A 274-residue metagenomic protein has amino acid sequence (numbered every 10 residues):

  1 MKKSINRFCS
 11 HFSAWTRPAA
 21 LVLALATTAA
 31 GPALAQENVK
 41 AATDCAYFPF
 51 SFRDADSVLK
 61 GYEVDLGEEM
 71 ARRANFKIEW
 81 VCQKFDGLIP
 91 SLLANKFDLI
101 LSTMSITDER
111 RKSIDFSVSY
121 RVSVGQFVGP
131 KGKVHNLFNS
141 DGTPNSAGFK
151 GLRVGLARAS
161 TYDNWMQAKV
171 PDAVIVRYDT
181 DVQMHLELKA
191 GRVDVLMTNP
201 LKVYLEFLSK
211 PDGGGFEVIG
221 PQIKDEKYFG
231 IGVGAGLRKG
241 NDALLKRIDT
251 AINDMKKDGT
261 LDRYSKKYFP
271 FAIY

Functional and structural regions predicted by a protein language model:
K2-A20: Bacterial N-terminal signal peptides that target proteins for export
R17-A30: Bacterial N-terminal signal peptides
L21, K77, A157-V170, I175 (+2 more regions): Ligand-binding clefts/hinges and TM-proximal coupling segments of bilobed small-molecule sensing domains
Q36-M104, K112, D258, F271: Extracytoplasmic small-molecule ligand-binding "clamshell" domains of the periplasmic binding protein/Venus flytrap
C45, V122-Q126, L208-D249, F269-Y274: Periplasmic-binding protein-like
V64-D65, E79-P90, D141, V176-A190: Short helix-initiation/N-cap motifs at beta->coil->alpha
F76, S105, K112, F116-N164: A conserved helix-loop-strand patch within extracytoplasmic ligand-binding domains of the periplasmic binding
G87-P90, T103-S113, A168, D194-F229: A ligand-binding cleft/hinge motif common to bilobed small-molecule-binding domains
